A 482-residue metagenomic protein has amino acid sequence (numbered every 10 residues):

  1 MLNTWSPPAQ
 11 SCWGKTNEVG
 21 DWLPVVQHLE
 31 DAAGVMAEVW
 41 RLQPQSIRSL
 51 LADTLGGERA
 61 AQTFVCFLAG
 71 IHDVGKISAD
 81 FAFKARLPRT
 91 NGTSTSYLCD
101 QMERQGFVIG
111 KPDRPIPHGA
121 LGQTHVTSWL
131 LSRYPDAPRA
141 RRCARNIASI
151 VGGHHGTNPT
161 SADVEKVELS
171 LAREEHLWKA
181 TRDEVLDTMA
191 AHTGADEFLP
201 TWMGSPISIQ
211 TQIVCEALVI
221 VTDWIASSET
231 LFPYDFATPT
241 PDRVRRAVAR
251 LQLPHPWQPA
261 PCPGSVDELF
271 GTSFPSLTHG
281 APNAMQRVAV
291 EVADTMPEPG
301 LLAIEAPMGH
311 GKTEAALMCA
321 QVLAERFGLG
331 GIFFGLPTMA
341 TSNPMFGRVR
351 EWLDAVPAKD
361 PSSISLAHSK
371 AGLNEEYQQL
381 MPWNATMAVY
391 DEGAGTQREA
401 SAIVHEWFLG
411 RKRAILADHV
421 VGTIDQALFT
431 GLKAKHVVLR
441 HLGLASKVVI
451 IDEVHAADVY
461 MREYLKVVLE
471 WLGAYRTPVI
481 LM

Functional and structural regions predicted by a protein language model:
M1-S265: Accessory nucleic-acid engagement/destabilization modules that flank
E268-E305: Conserved pre-motif I regulatory segment
P297-I304, L329-G331, L416, T477-P478: Pre-Walker A (Motif I) flank of P-loop NTPase domains
E298-A320, E453, A457-D458: Walker A/P-loop
T313-G328, R348, E470-W471: Walker A/P-loop NTP-binding motif
G330-D354, I364-E376: Conserved Walker A/P-loop ATP-binding site and its immediately adjacent core in helicase/helicase-like ATPase domains
P357-K433: Inter-Walker segment of RecA-like/P-loop motor cores
V437-Y475, V479-I480: SF2 helicase catalytic motif II
